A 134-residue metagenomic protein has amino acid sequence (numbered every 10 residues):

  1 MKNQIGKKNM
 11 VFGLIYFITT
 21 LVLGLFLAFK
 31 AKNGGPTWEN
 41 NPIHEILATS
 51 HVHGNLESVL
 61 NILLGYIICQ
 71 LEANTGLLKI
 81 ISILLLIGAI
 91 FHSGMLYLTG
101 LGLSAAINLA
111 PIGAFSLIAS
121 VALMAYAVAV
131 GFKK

Functional and structural regions predicted by a protein language model:
M1-K134: Hydrophobic alpha-helical transmembrane segments of multi-pass integral membrane proteins
